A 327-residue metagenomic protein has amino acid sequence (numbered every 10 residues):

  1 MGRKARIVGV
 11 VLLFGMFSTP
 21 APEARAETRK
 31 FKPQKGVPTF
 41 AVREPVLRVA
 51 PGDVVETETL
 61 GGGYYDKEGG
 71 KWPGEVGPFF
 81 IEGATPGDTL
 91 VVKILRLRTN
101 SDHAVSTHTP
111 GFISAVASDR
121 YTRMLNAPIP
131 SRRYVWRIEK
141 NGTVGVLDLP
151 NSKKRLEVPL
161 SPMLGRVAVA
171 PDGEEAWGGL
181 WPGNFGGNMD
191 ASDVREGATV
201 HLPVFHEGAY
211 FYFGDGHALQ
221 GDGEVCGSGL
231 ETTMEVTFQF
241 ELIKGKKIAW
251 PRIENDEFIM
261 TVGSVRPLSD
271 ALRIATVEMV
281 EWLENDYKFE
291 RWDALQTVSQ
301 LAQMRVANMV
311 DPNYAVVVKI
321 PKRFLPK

Functional and structural regions predicted by a protein language model:
M1-G9: Bacterial N-terminal signal peptides that target proteins for export
G9-T19: Bacterial N-terminal signal peptides
E27-E68: N-terminal, Lys/Arg-enriched amphipathic/low-complexity engagement segments that precede the first folded domain
F31-A41, G69-E75, W177-F185: Short, structured beta-strand/loop micro-motifs enriched in basic residues and often containing a Trp
G62-P73, L97-H108, G208-A218, A307-V310: Short, Lys/Arg- and Gly-enriched loop/turn segments at beta-strand edges
T99-E196: Intrinsically disordered, low-complexity linker/loop segments enriched in Gly/Pro and charged/polar residues
L160-S269, V280: Conserved mixed alpha/beta catalytic, RNA-binding, or beta-rich assembly cores of soluble enzyme, regulatory
